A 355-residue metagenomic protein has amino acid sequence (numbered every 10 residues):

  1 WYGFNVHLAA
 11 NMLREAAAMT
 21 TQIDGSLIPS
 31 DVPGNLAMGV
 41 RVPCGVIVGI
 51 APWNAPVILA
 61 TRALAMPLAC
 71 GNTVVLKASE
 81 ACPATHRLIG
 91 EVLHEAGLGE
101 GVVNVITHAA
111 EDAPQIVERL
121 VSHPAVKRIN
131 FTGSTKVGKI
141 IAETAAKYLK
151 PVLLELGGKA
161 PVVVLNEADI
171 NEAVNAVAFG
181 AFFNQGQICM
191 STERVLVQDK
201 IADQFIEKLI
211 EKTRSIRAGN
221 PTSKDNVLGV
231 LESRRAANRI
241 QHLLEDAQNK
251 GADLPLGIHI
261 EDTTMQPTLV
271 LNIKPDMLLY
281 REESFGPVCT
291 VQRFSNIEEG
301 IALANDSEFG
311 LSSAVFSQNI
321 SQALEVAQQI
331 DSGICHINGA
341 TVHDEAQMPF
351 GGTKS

Functional and structural regions predicted by a protein language model:
W1-D24: Long amphipathic alpha-helix in the N-terminal Rossmann-like dinucleotide-binding domain of NAD(P)-dependent
G3-N11, R87, N226, V230 (+5 more regions): An alpha-helix initiation/capping motif
M12-E15, G25-E172, F294: Rossmann-like NAD(P) dinucleotide-binding subdomain of oxidoreductase/dehydrogenase enzymes
L68, V75, N104, N130 (+6 more regions): Structural detector of well-ordered beta-strand residues that form the stable sheet scaffold of enzyme domains
G97, D112, K136-P275, E298 (+3 more regions): ALDH superfamily catalytic-core signature
E100, H123, L156-G157, C189-M190 (+3 more regions): Short glycine-enriched loop/turn motifs at secondary-structure junctions
V126, V163, R214-R217, L244 (+2 more regions): Conserved C-terminal structural/oligomerization subdomain of aldehyde/semialdehyde dehydrogenase
